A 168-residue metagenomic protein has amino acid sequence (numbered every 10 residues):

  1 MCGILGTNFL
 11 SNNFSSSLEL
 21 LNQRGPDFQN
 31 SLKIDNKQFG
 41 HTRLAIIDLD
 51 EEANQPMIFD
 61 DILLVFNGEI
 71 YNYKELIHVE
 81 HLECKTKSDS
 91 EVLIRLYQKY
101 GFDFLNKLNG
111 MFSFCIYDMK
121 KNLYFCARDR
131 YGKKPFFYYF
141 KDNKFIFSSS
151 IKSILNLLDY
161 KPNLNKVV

Functional and structural regions predicted by a protein language model:
M1-V168: Cysteine-centered catalytic environments shared across enzyme families
